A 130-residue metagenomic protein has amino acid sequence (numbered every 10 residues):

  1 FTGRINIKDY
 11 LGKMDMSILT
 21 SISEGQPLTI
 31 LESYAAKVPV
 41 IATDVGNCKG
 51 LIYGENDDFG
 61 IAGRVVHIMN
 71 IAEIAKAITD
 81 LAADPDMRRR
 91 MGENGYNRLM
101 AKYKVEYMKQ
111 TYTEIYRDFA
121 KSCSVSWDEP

Functional and structural regions predicted by a protein language model:
F1-R4, Y10: Active-site donor-binding acidic/aromatic loop of nucleotide-activated sugar and phosphosugar transferases involved
K8, D15, K37: A short alpha->beta transition loop at the rim of the catalytic pocket in nucleotide-sugar-dependent
I22: Aromatic "clamp/platform" in nucleotide-sugar-dependent glycosyltransferases that forms part of the donor/acceptor
P39-A42, N47, I52: Short hydrophobic beta-strand element within catalytic cores of glycosyltransferases and related nucleotide-activated
Y53-I71, D80-P85: Conserved acidic donor-binding segment of nucleotide-sugar-dependent glycosyltransferases
E73, D80, M87-A101, T111-E114 (+1 more regions): A short, well-ordered alpha-helix in the C-terminal region of glycosyltransferases
V105-P130: C-terminal alpha-helical cap of glycosyltransferases
